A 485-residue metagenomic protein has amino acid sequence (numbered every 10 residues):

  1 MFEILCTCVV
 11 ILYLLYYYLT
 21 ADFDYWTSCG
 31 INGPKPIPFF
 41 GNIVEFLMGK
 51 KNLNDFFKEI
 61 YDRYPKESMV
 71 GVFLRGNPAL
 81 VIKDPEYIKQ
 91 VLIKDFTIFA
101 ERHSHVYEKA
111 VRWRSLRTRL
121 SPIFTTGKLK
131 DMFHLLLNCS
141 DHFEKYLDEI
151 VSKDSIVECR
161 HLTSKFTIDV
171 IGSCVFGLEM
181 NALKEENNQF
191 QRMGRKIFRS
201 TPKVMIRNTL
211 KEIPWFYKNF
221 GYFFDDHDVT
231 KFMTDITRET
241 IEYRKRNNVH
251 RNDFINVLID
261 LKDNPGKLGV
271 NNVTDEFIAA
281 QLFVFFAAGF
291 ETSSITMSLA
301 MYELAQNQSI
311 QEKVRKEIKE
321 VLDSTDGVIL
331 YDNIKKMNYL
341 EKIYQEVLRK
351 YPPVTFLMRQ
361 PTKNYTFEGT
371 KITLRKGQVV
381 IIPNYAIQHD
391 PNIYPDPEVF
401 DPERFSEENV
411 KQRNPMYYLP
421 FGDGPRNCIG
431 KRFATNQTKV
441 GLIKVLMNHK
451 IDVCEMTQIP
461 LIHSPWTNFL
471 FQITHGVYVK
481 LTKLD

Functional and structural regions predicted by a protein language model:
F2-A110, S115, L137-K145, V229 (+2 more regions): N-terminal membrane-proximal hinge/A-helix region immediately C-terminal to the signal-anchor transmembrane segment
P34-E59, P78, S104-F176, N188-E242 (+3 more regions): Cytochrome P450 catalytic-domain helical core, especially the substrate-recognition surface and oxygen-activation
V44-E45, S68, T125-K128, T167 (+4 more regions): Conserved cytochrome P450 catalytic core segment spanning the I/J/K helices
V44-E67, D235, E239, G327-G369 (+3 more regions): Conserved cytochrome P450 K-helix E-x-x-R motif and the immediately C-terminal K′/meander segment
T118, P122, T370, E408-T438 (+1 more regions): Cytochrome P450 heme-thiolate "Cys pocket" and heme-binding signature region
L162, T167, I171, V175-F176 (+8 more regions): Central I-helix of cytochrome P450 enzymes
Q308-I310, K431-F469: Cytochrome P450 heme-binding "Cys pocket" and the immediately downstream C-terminal segment
I382-N409: Conserved cytochrome P450 K-helix/beta-meander segment immediately N-terminal to the heme-binding cysteine loop
